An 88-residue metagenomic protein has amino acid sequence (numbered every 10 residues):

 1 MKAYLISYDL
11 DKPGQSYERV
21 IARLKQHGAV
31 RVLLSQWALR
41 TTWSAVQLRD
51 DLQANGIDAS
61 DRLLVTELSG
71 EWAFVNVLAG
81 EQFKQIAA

Functional and structural regions predicted by a protein language model:
M1-V30, Q36-W43: Extended, hydrophobic alpha-helical segments
G14-S16, Q47, A73: Residue-level signal for secondary-structure boundary sites
R19, Q47, L78-Q82: Exposed alpha-helical structural elements
K25-R31, N55-S60: A common structural junction motif
V32-A38, L63-L68: A generic structural motif
L34, R40-G56, Q85-A88: Positively charged, polar, low-complexity stretches
I57-A88: C-terminal structural segments of small proteins and small subunits
